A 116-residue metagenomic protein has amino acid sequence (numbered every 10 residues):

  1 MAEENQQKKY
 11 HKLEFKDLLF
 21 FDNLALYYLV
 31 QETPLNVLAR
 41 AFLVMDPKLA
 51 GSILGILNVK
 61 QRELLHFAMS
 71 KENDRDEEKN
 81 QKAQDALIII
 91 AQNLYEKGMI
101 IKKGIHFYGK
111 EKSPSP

Functional and structural regions predicted by a protein language model:
M1-P116: General marker for long, soluble alpha-helical cores
